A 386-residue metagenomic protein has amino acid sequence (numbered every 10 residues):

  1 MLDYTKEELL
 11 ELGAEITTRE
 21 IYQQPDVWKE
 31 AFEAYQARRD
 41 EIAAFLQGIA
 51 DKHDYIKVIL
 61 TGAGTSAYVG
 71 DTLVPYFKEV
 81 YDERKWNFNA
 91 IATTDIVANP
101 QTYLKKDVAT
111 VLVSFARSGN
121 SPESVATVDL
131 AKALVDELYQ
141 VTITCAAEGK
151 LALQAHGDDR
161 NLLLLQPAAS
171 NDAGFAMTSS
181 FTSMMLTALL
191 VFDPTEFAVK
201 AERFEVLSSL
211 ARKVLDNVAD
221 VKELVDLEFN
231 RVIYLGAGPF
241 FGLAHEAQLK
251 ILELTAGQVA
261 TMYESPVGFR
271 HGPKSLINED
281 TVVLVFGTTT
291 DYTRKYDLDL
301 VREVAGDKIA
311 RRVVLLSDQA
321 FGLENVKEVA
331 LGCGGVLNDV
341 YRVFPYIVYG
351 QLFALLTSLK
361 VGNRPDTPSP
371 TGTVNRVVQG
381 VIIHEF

Functional and structural regions predicted by a protein language model:
L2-T18, P25-D26, E30, H156-R160 (+2 more regions): Phosphate-moiety recognition in structured ligand-binding domains
E7, E11, A63, I96 (+7 more regions): Hydrophobic alpha-helical scaffolding
A14-T17, Q23, L60-Y76, A244-E246 (+3 more regions): Conserved phosphate/anionic-ligand binding catalytic regions in large, soluble enzymes, centered on
R19-E20, A31-Q47, H156-L284, G362-F386: Active-site phosphate/pyrophosphate-binding segments
E20, V27-E30, P75-Y76, L130: Residue-level detector of alpha-helical secondary structure
D26-D40, E83-A92: Short coil-to-helix leader/linker segments, especially the first N-terminal amphipathic alpha-helix with its helix
K52, K105-K106, D226, I277: Short, flexible hinge/linker loops that cap or flank conserved catalytic cores
H53-F204, F286-N325, V329-G332: Glycine-rich phosphate-binding loops that contact phosphosugars or nucleotide phosphates
